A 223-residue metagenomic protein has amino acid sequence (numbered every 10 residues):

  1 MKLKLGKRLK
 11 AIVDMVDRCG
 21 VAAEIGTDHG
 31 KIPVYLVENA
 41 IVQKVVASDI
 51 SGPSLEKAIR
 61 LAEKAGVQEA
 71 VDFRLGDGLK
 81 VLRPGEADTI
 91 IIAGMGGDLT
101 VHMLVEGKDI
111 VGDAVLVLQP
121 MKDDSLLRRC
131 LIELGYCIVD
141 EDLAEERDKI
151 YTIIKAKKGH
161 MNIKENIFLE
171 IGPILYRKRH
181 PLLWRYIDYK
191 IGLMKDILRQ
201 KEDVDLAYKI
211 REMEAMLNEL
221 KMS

Functional and structural regions predicted by a protein language model:
M1-G20, V34: S-adenosyl-L-methionine
K2-L5, K80, E86, D98-S223: Class I S-adenosyl-L-methionine
A11-C19, V81-P84, K108-D109: Glycine-rich helix-loop-beta junction characteristic of Rossmann-like nucleotide cofactor-binding loops
C19-D28: Conserved class I S-adenosyl-L-methionine
H29-V42: Conserved SAM-binding loop of SAM-dependent methyltransferases across substrates and taxa, primarily the Class I
S48-P53: Conserved SAM/SAH-binding beta-strand->alpha-helix loop
E56-G85: S-adenosyl-L-methionine
E86-G94: Short SAM/SAH-binding signature in class I
